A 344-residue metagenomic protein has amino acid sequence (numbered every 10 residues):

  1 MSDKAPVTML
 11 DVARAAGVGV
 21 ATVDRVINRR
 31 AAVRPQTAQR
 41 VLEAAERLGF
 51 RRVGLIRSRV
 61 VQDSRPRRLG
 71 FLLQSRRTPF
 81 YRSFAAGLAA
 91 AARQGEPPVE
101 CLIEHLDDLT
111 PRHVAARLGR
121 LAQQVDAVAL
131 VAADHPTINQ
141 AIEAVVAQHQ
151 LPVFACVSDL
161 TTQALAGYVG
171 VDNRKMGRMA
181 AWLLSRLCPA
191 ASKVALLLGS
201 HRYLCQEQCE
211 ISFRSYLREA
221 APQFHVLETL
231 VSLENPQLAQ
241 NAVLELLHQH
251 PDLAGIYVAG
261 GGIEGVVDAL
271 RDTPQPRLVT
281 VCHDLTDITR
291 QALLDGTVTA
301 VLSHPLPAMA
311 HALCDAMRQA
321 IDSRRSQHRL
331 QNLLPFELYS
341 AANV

Functional and structural regions predicted by a protein language model:
M1-R57: N-terminal helix-turn-helix DNA-binding module of bacterial transcription factors
R52-A116: Amphipathic helical "hinge" segments at domain boundaries
Q74-Y81, I103-H113, D134, V169-R178 (+5 more regions): Hinge/beta->alpha junction and helix N-cap segments in small-molecule ligand-binding domains
Q94-P98, Q148-H149, L217-F224, Q249-P251 (+1 more regions): Short helix-capping segments at alpha-helix termini
A127-V146, V231-I288: Hydrophobic alpha-helical
T137-K175, T286-L294: Flexible loop/hinge segments that line or gate small-molecule binding clefts
M176-A195: A conserved helix-loop-strand patch within extracytoplasmic ligand-binding domains of the periplasmic binding
L217, L306-V344: Hinge/cleft segment of the Venus flytrap/periplasmic-binding protein
